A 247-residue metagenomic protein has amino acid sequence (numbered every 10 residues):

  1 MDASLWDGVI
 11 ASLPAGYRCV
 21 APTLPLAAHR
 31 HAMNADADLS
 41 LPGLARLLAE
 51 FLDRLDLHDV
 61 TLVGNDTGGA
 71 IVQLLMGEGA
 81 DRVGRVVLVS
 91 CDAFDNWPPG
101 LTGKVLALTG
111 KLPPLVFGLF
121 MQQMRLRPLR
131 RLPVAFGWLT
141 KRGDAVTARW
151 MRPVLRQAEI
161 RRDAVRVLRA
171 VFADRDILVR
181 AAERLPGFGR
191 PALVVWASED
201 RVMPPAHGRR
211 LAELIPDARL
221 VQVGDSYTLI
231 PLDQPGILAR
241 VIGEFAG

Functional and structural regions predicted by a protein language model:
M1, A173, D200, Y227-L229: Glycine-/small-residue-rich active-site loops that bind phosphorylated ligands and cofactors
M1-H31: Conserved HGGG/HGGXW glycine-rich cap/lid loop of the alpha/beta-hydrolase fold
A3-D7, R162, R240: Alpha-helical elements of the RecA-like P-loop NTPase motor core of helicases
S4-G8, G100, A206, R210 (+1 more regions): Generic recognition of short, well-ordered alpha-helical segments
S12, L214, L232: Conserved catalytic core of Hanks-type protein kinase domains
V20, P25-L57, V63, A70-W196 (+3 more regions): Flexible "cap/lid" subdomain of the alpha/beta-hydrolase fold that forms the substrate-access gate
S226-P235, A239: Catalytic histidine-centered segment of alpha/beta-hydrolase-like enzymes
V241-G247: C-terminal alpha-helix
